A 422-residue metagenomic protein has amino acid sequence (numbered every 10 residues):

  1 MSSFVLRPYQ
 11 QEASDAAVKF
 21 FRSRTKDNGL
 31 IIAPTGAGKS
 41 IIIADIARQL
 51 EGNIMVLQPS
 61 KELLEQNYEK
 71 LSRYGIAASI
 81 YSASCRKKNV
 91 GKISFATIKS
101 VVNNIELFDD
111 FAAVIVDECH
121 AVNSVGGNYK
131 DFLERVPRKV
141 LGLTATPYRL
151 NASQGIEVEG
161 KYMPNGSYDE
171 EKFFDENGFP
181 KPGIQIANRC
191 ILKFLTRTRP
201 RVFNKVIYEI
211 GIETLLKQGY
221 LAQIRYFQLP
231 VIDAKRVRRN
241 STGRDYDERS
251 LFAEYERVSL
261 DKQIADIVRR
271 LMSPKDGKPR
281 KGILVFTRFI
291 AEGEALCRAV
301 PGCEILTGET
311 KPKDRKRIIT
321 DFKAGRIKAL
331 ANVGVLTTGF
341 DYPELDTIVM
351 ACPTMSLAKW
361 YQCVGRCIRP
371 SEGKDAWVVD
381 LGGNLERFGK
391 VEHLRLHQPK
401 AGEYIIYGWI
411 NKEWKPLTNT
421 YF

Functional and structural regions predicted by a protein language model:
M1-L30: Conserved pre-motif I regulatory segment
R24-I46: Walker A/P-loop
I41-I42, Q49-R73, I290: Conserved Walker A/P-loop ATP-binding site and its immediately adjacent core in helicase/helicase-like ATPase domains
E65, S79-N89, L284, E292-A295 (+1 more regions): Conserved helicase ATPase core of P-loop NTP-dependent helicases/translocases
L107-R149: SF2 helicase catalytic motif II
E171, D175-Q185, R201-I283: Conserved interdomain linker/interface between the two RecA-like ATPase lobes of SF2 helicase motors
Y208-A222, R369-F422: A conserved SF2-helicase RecA2
G308-K400: Conserved RecA-like P-loop NTPase helicase motor core
